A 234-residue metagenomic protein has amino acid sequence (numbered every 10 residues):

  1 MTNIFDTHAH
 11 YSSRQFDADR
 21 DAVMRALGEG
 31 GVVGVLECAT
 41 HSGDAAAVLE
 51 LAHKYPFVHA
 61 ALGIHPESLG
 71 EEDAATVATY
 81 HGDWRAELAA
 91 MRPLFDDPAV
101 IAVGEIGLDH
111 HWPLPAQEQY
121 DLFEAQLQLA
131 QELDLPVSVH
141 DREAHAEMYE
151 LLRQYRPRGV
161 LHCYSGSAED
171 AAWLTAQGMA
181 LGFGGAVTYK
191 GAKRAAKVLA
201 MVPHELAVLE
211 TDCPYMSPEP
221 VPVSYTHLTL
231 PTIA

Functional and structural regions predicted by a protein language model:
T2-I4, A9-A22, G34-D44, E50 (+5 more regions): Divalent metal-binding pocket/active-site signature
G28-G31: Catalytic domains of carbohydrate-active enzymes, especially glycoside hydrolases
L36, H59-A61, S138, V160-H162 (+2 more regions): Structural detector of well-ordered beta-strand residues that form the stable sheet scaffold of enzyme domains
H59-G70: A short, structured active-site edge motif that brings together acidic residues
A61-G63, I101-I106, L206-C213: Non-cysteine beta-strand/loop elements that form the S-adenosyl-L-methionine
L69-H81: Surface-exposed, active-site-proximal loop segments in enzymatic domains
G178-A192: His/Asp/Glu-enriched short active-site or ligand-binding loop at hydrolase and phosphoryl-transfer sites
H227-A234: Single conserved hydrophobic/aromatic residue that forms the stacking wall/gate of nucleotide- or nucleobase-binding
